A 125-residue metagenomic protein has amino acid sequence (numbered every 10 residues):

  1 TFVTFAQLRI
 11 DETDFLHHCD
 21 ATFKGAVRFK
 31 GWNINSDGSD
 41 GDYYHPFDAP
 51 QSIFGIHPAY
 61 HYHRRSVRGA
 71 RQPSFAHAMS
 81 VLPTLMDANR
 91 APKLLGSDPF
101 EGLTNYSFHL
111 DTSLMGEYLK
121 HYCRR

Functional and structural regions predicted by a protein language model:
T1, L85-M86, E101, D111: Generic hydrophobic/packing signal
F2-L85: Dinucleotide-binding Rossmann-like beta1-alpha1 core, especially the glycine-rich loop that anchors the ADP
N33-N35, N89, N105: Detector for Asparagine
L82-L94: Alpha-helix N-cap/helix-start capping residues at coil-to-helix junctions, especially the first residue of tandem
L94-L103: Short glycine/proline-rich turn/loop motifs
G102-H121: Short beta-strand to alpha-helix junction loop
C123-R125: A conserved beta-strand/loop element that lines the FAD pocket in flavoprotein oxidoreductases
